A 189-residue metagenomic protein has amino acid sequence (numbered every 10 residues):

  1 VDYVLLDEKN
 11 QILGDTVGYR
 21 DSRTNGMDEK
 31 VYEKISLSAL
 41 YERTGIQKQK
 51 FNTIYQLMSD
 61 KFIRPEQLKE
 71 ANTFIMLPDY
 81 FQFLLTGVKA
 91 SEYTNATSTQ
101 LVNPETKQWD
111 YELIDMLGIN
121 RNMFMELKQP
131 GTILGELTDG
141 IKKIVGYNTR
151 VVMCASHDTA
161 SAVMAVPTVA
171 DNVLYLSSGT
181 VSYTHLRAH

Functional and structural regions predicted by a protein language model:
V1-I54: Active-site phosphate-binding/coordination module
D2, T24-G26, F51-I54, T97-S98 (+2 more regions): Conserved A3 ("GATE") glycine/threonine-rich loop of ANL adenylate-forming enzymes
L40-T159: Gly/Ser/Thr-rich active-site cleft segment
L77, V173-Y175: Acyl-thioester C-C bond-transforming condensing/cleaving domain
A165-A170: Alpha-helix C-terminal capping segments
T184-H189: Conserved small/polar residues in nucleotide/adenosyl-binding loops
